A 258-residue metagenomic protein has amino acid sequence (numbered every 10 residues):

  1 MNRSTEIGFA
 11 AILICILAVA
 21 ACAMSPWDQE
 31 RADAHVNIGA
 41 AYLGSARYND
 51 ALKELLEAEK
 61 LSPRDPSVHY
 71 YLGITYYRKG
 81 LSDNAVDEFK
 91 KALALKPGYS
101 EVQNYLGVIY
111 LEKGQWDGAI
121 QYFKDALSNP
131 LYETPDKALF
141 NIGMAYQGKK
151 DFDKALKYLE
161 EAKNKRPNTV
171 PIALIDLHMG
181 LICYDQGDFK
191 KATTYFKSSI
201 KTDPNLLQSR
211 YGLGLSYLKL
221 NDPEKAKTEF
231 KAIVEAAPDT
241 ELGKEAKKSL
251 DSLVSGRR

Functional and structural regions predicted by a protein language model:
W27, L61, L95, N129-L131 (+3 more regions): Structural marker of alpha-solenoid helical repeat scaffolds
Q29-R31, V170-A173, Y217-R258: Terminal, low-structured helical/coil segments at or just beyond the last alpha-helical repeat
R31-D33, P66-S67, S100-E101, T134-D136 (+4 more regions): Helix-start (N-cap) detector for alpha-helical repeat units in TPR-like alpha-solenoids, especially tetratricopeptide
N37, Y71, R78, Y105 (+4 more regions): Canonical tetratricopeptide repeat
G44-S45, R78-K79, E112-K113, G148 (+4 more regions): Register position in tetratricopeptide repeats
